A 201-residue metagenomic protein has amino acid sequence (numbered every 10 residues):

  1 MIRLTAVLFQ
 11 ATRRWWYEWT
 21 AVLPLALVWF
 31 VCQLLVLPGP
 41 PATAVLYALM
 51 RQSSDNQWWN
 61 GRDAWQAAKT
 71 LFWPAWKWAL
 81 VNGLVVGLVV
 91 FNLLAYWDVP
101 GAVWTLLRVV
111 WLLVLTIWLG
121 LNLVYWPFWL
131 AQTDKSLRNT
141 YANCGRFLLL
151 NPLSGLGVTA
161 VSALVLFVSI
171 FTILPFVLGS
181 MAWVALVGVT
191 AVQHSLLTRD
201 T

Functional and structural regions predicted by a protein language model:
M1-T201: Hydrophobic alpha-helical membrane segments
